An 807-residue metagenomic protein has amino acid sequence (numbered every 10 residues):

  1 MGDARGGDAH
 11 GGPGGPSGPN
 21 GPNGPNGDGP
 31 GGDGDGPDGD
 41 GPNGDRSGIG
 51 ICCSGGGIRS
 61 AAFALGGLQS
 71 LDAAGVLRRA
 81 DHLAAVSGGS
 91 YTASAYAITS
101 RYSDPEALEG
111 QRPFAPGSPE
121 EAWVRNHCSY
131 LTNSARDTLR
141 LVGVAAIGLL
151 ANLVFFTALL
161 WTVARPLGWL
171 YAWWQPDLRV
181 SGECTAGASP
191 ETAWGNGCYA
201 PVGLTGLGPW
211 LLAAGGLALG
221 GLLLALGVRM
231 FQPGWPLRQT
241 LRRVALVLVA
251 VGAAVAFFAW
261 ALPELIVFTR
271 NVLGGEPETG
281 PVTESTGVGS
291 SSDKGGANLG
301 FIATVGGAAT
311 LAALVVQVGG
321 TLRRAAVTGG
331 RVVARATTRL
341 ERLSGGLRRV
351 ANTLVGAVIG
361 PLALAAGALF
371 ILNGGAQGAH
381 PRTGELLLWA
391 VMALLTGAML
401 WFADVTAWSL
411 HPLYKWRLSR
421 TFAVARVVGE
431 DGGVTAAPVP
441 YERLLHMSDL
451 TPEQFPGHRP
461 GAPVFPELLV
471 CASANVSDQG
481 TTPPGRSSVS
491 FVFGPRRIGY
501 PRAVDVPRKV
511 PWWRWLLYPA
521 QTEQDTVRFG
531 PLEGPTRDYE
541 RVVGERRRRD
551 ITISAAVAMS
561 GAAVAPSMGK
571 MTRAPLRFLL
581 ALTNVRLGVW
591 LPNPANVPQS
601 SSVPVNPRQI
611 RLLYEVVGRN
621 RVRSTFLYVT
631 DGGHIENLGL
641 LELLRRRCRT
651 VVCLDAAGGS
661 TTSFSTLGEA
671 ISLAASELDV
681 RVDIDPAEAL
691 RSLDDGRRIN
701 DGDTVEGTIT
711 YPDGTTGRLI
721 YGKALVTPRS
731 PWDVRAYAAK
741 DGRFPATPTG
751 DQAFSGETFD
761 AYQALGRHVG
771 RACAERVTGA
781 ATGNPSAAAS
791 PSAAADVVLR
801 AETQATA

Functional and structural regions predicted by a protein language model:
M1-G2, V315: Accessory "access/gating" subregions that flank catalytic or transport cores
D3, D8-D45, S790: Asp/Glu-rich intrinsically disordered low-complexity tracts
G44-A807: Patatin-like phospholipase A catalytic core
